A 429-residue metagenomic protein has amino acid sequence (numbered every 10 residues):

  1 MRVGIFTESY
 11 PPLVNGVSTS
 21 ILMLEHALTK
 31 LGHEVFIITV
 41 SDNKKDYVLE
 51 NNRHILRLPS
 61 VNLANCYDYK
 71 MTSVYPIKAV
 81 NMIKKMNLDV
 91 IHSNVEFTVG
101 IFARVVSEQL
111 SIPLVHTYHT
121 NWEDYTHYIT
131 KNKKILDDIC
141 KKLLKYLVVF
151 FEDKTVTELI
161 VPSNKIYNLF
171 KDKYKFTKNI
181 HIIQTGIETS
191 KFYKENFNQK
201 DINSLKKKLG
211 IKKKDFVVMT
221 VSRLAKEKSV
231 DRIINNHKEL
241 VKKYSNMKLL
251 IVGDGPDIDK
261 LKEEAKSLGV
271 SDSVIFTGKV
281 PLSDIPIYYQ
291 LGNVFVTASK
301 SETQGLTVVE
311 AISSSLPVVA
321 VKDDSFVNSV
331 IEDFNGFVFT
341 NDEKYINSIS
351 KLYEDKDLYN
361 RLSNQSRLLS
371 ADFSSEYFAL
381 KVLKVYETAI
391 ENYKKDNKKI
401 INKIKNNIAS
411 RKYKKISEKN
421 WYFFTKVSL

Functional and structural regions predicted by a protein language model:
M1-P59, I83, I404-L429: N-terminal subdomain of nucleotide-sugar transferases
S41, K165, G186: Carbohydrate-associated surface elements
K206, K212-K228, I234-H237: Conserved donor-binding/catalytic core segment of Leloir-type glycosyltransferases
K260-V280: Nucleotide-activated donor-binding/catalytic signature segment of Leloir-type glycosyltransferases, i.e., the conserved
K279-V280, I287-G292: Short alpha-helical donor nucleotide-sugar binding micro-motif in glycosyltransferases
K300: Aromatic "clamp/platform" in nucleotide-sugar-dependent glycosyltransferases that forms part of the donor/acceptor
P317-A320: Short hydrophobic beta-strand element within catalytic cores of glycosyltransferases and related nucleotide-activated
E332-E343, K351-K356: Conserved acidic donor-binding segment of nucleotide-sugar-dependent glycosyltransferases
